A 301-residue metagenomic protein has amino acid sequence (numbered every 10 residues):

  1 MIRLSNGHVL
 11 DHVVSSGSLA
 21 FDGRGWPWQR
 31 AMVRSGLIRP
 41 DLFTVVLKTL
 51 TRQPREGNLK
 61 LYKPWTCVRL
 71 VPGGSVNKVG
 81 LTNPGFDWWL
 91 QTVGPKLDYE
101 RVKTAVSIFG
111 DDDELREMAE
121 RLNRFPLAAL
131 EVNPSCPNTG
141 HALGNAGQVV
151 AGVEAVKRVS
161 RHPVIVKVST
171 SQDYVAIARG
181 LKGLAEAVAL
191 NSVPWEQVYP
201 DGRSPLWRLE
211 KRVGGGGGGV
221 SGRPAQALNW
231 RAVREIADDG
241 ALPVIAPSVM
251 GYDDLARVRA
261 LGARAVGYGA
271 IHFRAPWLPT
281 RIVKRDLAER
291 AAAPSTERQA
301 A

Functional and structural regions predicted by a protein language model:
M1-K103, F109-G110: N-terminal capping/small domains of soluble enzymes
H12-S16, F43-K48, V102-I108, A128-V132 (+4 more regions): Hydrophobic faces of well-ordered beta-strands that scaffold small-molecule active sites in alpha/beta enzyme cores
R24-A31, E114-R124, S171-L184, R234-G240 (+1 more regions): Catalytic cores of alpha/beta
G36-R39, T92-R101, A119-P126, V156-V159 (+2 more regions): Acidic (Asp/Glu)-rich catalytic clusters
T44-R52, A129-N138, A187-V198, V249 (+1 more regions): Glycine-rich phosphate-binding active-site loops on the catalytic face of alpha/beta enzymes
R52-P72, V198-G218, R259-A260, R264-A301: C-terminal helical cap(s) of enzyme catalytic domains, especially alpha/beta-barrels
S75, P134-G147, I177-L242, R274-R285: Glycine/Thr-rich beta-alpha phosphate-binding loop at enzyme active sites
N83-R101, A146-T170, E210-I245, I282-E297: Alpha-helix-loop-beta-strand connector modules within alpha/beta enzyme cores
